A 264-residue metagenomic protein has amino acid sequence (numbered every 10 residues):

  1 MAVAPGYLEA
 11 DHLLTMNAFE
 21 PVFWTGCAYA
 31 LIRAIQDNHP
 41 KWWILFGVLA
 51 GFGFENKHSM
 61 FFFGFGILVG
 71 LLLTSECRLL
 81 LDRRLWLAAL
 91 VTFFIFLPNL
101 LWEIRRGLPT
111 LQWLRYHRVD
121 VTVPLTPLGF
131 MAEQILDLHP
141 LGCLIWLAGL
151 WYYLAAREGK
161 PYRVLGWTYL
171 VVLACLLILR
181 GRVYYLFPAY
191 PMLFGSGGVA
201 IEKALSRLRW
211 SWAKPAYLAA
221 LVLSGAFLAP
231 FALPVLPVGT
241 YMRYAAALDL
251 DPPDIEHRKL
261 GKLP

Functional and structural regions predicted by a protein language model:
M1-A4: Transmembrane and membrane-interface helices of multi-pass, inner-membrane envelope-modifying transferases
G6, H12-E20: Short acidic/glycine- and proline-prone juxtamembrane loop motifs at membrane-interface regions of multi-pass membrane
C27-W43, L150-G159: Membrane-interface transmembrane helices that cradle and orient dolichyl/undecaprenyl
R33-G51, D82-W86, L90, R163 (+1 more regions): Short hydrophobic alpha-helices at membrane interfaces in multi-pass membrane enzymes
F52, F61-Y162, L176, A229-V235: Transmembrane-lumen/periplasm boundary regions of multi-pass, lipid-linked membrane glycan transferases
F54, G166-Y185, A232: Transmembrane-helix signature of polytopic, lipid-linked glycan biosynthesis machinery
P140, L144, C175-W212, L218: Hydrophobic/aromatic-rich transmembrane helices and adjacent perimembrane loops
A204-A246: Signature aromatic-anchored transmembrane alpha helix within multi-pass, membrane-resident enzymes that catalyze glycan
